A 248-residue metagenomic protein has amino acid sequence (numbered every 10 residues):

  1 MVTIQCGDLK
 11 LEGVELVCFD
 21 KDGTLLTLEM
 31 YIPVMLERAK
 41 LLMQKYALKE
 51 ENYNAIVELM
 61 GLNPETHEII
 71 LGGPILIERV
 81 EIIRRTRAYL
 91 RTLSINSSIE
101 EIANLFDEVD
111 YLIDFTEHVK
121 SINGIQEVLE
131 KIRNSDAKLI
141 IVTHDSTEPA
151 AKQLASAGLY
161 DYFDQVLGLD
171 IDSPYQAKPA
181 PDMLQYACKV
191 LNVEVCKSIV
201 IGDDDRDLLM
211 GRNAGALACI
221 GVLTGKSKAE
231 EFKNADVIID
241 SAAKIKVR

Functional and structural regions predicted by a protein language model:
M1-V17, E130, T147, A151-R248: Asp-based, Mg2+/Mn2+-dependent phosphohydrolase catalytic module
V2-P64: Active-site neighborhood of HAD-like aspartate-dependent phosphohydrolases
E12-V14, C18, L76-V80, Y111-I141 (+3 more regions): Short, acidic loop-to-helix structural element flanking the phosphoryl-transfer center in phosphate-processing enzymes
E29-I32, T116-E117, A177-P179: Short, solvent-exposed loop/turn segments at secondary-structure boundaries
V34, R38, G124, M183: Charged catalytic carboxylate motif
R38-Y46, R79-N96, Q153, A187: Helix-loop "lid/cap" segments that line or gate small-molecule binding pockets
A39, Y53-E58, E127, S135-K138 (+2 more regions): Surface-exposed, interaction-prone regions with an acidic/low-complexity signature
A55-Y111, N123, E130-N134: A metal-dependent, Asp-based hydrolase signature
